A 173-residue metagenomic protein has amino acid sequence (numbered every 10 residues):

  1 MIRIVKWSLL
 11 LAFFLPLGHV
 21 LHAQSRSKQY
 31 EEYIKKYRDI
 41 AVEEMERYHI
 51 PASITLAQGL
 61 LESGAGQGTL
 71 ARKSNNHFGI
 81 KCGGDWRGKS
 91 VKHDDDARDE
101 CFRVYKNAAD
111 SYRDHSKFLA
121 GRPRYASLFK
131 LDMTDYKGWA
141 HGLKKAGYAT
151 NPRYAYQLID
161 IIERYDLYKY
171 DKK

Functional and structural regions predicted by a protein language model:
M1-L9: Bacterial N-terminal signal peptides that target proteins for export
I2, G18-K173: Catalytic cores of secreted/periplasmic lytic hydrolases that degrade extracellular macromolecules
S8-G18: Bacterial N-terminal signal peptides
